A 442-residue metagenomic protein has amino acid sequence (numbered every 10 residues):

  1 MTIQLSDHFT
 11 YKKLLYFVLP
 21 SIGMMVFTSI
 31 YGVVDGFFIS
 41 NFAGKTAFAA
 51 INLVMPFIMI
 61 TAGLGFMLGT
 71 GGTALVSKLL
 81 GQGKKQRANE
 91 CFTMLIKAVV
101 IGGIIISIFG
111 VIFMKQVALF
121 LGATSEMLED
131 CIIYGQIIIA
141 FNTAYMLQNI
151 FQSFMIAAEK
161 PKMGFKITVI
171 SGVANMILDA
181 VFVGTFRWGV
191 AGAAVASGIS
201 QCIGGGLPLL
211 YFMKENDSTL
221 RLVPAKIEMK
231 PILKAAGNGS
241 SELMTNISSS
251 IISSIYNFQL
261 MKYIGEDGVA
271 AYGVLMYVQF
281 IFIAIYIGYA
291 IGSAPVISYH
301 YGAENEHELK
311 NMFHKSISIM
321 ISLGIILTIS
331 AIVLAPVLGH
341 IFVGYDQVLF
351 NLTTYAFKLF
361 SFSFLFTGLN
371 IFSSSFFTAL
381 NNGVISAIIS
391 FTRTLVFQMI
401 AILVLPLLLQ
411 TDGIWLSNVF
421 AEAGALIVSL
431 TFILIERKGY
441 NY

Functional and structural regions predicted by a protein language model:
M1-V18, V76-T143, T185-S240, I297-S363 (+1 more regions): Short alpha-helical transmembrane segments in multi-pass integral membrane proteins
S6-A43, P56-G71, L75, L79 (+5 more regions): N-terminal transmembrane alpha-helices
Y16-D35, I137, Q148, S171 (+5 more regions): Transmembrane helical elements of multi-pass membrane transporters/channels
G23, F27, Y31, T61-G65 (+14 more regions): Residue-level hotspots within pore-lining transmembrane alpha-helices of multi-pass secondary transporters
I30-F48, A118-S125, V181-W188, S250-Y277 (+4 more regions): Helix-terminus/linker motif at the lipid-water interface of multi-pass membrane proteins
F48-I108, Y145-G164, A271-A335, T367-I389: Small-residue-rich hydrophobic transmembrane alpha-helices
I60, N175-A180, G205-L209, F280-A284 (+3 more regions): Hydrophobic transmembrane alpha-helices of multi-pass small-molecule transporters
G69, I137-I156, I167-N175, A193-G206 (+4 more regions): Short runs within selected transmembrane alpha-helices of multi-pass transporters and secretion channels
